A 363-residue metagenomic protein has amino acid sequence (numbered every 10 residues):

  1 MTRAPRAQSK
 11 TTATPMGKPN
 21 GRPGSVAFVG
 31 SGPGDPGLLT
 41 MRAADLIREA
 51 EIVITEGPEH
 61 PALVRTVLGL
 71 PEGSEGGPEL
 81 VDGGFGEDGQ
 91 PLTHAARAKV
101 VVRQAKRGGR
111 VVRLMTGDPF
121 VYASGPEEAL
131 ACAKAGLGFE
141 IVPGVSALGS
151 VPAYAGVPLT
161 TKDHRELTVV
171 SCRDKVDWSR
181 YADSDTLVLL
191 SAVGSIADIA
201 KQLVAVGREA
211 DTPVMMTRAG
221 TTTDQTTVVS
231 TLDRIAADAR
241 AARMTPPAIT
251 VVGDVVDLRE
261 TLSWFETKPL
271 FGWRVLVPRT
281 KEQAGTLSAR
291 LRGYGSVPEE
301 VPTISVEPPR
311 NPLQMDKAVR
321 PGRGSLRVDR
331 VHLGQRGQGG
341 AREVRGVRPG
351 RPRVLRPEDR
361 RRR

Functional and structural regions predicted by a protein language model:
T2-V142, A248, T303, R310 (+3 more regions): Class I S-adenosyl-L-methionine
A4, K18, P33-G34, E87 (+2 more regions): Signature of uroporphyrinogen-III synthase
M16, D35, T116-S184: Class I SAM-dependent methyltransferase SAM-binding "motif I" and its flanking Rossmann-like core
R42-L46, V67-E75, E127-C132, G156-V157 (+5 more regions): Short, solvent-exposed amphipathic alpha-helical segments in soluble enzyme and RNA/protein-processing domains
E51-V53, P158, L187-V188, D329 (+1 more regions): Short, well-ordered beta-strand core segments
E59, D118, R173-D174, V193-S195 (+2 more regions): Glycine-rich beta-alpha junction loops
H60-A62, E87-G89, S146-S150, L167-V169 (+3 more regions): Short gly/pro/ser/thr-enriched loop/turn and capping motifs at secondary-structure boundaries
K175-T217: Conserved anion/nucleotide-ligand pocket segment
